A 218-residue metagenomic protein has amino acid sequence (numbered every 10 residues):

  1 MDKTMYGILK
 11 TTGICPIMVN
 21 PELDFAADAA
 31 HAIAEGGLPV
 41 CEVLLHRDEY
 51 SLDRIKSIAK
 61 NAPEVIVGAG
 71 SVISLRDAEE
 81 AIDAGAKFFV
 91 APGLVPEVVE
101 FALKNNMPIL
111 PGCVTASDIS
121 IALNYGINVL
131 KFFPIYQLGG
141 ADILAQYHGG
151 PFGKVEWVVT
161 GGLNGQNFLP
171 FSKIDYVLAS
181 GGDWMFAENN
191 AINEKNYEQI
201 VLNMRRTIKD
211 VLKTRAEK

Functional and structural regions predicted by a protein language model:
M1-R76, E80-A84, K104, N193-A216: Conserved N-terminal beta1-alpha1 strand-loop-helix module at the mouth
V19-E22, A69-L75, A91-L94, P111-A116 (+2 more regions): Glycine-rich beta-to-alpha transition loops that act as phosphate-gripper elements at the mouths of alpha/beta enzyme
A34-P39, N61-E64, I82-F89, K104-L110 (+3 more regions): Glycine-enriched alpha-helix->loop->beta-strand junction motifs that scaffold or abut catalytic
D53-R54, E79-E80, F101-A102, A122-N124 (+3 more regions): Short, well-ordered secondary-structure micro-motifs
S74-A84, S117-Y125, H148-G149, L163-A179: Catalytic cores of alpha/beta
F88, P92-V98, K131-A141, Y176-Y197: Glycine-rich phosphate-binding active-site loops on the catalytic face of alpha/beta enzymes
E97-L138: Histidine/lysine/aspartate-rich catalytic loop segments that bind and position anionic ligands
G149-K213, E217: Hydrophobic secondary-structure block in the mid-to-C-terminal portion of proteins
